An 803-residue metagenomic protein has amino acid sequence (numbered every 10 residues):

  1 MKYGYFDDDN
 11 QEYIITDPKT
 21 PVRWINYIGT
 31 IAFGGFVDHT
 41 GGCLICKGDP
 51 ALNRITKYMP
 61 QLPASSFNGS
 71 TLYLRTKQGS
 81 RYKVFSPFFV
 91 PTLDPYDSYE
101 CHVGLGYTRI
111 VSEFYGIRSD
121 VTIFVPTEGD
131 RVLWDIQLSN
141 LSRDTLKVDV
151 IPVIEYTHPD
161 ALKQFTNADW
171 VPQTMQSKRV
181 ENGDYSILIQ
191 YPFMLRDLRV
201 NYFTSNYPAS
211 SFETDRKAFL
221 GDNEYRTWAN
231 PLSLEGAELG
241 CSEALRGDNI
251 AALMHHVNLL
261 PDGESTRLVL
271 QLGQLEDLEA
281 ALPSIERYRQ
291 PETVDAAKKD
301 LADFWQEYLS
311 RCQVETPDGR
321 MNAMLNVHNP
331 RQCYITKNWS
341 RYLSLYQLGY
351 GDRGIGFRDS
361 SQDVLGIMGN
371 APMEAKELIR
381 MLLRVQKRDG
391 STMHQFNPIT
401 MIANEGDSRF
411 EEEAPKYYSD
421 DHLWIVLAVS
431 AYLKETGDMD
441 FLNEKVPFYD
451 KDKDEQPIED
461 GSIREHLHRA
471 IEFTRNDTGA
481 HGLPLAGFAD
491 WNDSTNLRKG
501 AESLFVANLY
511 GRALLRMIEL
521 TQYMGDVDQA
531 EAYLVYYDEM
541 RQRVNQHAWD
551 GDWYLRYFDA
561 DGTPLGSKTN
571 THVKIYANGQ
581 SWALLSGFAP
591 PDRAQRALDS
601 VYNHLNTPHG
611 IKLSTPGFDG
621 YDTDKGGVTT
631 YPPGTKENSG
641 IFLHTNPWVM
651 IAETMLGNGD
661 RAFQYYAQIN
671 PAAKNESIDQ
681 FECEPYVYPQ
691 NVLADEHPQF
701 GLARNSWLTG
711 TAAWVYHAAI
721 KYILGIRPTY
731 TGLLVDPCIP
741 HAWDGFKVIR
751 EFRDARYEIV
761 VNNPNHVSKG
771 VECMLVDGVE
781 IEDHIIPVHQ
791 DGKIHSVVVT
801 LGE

Functional and structural regions predicted by a protein language model:
M1-R358, M373-V385, A431-E435, Y523 (+7 more regions): Anionic coordination/interaction segments
R75-T76, I355-S360, V364-A375, I379-H481 (+7 more regions): Aromatic-rich carbohydrate-recognition surfaces in CAZymes
I151-V153, N167, M393-H394, L509-G626 (+2 more regions): Catalytic cores of carbohydrate-active enzymes
P283-E292, A296, M324, A371-R384 (+4 more regions): Extended, well-ordered alpha-helical scaffold segments
S344-G354, H394-Y417, V446-I458, L483-S503 (+3 more regions): Carbohydrate-binding/catalytic loop surfaces
P728-I759: Surface beta-strand/loop "capping" patches
V748-I749, Q790-E803: Short, well-structured beta-strand segments within conserved domains
V776-V779: Short strand-turn-strand beta-turns centered on an Asx-Gly dipeptide
